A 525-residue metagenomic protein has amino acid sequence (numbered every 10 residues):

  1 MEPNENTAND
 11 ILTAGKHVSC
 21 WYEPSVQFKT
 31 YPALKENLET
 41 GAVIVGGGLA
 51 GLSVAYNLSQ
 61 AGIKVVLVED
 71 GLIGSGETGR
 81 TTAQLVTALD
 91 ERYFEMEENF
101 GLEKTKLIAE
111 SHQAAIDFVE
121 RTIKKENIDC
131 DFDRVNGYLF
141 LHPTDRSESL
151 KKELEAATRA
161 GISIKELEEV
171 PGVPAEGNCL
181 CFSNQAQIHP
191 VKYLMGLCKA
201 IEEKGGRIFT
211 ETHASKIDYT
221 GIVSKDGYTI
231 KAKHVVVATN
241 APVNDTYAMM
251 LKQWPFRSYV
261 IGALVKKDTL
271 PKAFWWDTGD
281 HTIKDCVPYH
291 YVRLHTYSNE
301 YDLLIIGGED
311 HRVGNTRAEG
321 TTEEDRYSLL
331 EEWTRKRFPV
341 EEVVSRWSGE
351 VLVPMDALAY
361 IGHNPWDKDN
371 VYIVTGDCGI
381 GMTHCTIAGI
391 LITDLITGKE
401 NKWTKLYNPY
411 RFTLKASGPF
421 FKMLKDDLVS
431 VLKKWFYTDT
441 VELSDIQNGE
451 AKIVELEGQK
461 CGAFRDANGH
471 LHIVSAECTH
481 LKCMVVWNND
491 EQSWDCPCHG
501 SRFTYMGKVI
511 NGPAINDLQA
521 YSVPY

Functional and structural regions predicted by a protein language model:
M1-A42, I515-S522: Extreme N-terminal leader/targeting segments of oxidoreductases
E2-P24, E91-E97, R121-G196: Flavin (FAD/FMN) cofactor-binding and adjacent substrate-gating region of FAD-dependent oxidoreductase domains
N37-L67: N-terminal Rossmann-like FAD-binding beta1-loop-alpha1 element of flavoenzymes
Q60-R80: Glycine-rich FAD pyrophosphate-binding loop
E148, E155-A160, C179-H234: Helical element adjacent to the flavin cofactor pocket in flavoenzyme catalytic cores
K216-H295, L443-S444: Flavin-dependent oxidoreductases
I261, I453-Y525: Rieske [2Fe-2S] iron-sulfur-binding domain
C286, R312-F420, T438, V474: C-terminal catalytic lobe of FAD-dependent flavoproteins
